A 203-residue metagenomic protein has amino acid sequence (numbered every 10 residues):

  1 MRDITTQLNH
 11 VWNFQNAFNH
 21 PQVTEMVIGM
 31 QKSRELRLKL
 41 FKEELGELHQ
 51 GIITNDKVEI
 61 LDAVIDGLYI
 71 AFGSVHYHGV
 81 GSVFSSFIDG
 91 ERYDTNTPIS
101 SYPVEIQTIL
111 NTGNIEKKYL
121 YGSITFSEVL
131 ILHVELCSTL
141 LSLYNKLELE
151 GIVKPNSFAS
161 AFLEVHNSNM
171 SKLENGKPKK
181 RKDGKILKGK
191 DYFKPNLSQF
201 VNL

Functional and structural regions predicted by a protein language model:
M1-L203: Flexible "arm" and connector segments at domain edges
